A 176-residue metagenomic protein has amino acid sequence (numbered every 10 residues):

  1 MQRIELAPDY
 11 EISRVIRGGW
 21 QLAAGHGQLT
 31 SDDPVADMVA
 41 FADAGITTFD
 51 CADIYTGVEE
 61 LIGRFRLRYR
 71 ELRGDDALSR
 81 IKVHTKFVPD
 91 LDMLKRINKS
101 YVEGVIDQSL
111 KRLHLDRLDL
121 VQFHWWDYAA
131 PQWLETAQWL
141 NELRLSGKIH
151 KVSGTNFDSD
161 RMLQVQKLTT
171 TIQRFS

Functional and structural regions predicted by a protein language model:
M1-I81, L145: N-terminal binding-site loop/beta-alpha segment at the start of enzyme catalytic domains that lines or forms
R3-E5, I12-I16, T47-T48, R80-K86 (+3 more regions): Structural preference for beta-strand elements that scaffold enzyme active sites
W20-D33, F87-E103, H124-A129: Active-site mouth loops of central-metabolism enzymes
T30, T47-T48, T56, T85 (+3 more regions): Residue-identity detector for threonine
V39, D43, L94-S176: Glycine/proline-rich, positively charged, aromatic-decorated active-site loop/lid region on the catalytic face
I54, V88, D158: Catalytic metal-binding/acid-base residues of hydrolase active sites
